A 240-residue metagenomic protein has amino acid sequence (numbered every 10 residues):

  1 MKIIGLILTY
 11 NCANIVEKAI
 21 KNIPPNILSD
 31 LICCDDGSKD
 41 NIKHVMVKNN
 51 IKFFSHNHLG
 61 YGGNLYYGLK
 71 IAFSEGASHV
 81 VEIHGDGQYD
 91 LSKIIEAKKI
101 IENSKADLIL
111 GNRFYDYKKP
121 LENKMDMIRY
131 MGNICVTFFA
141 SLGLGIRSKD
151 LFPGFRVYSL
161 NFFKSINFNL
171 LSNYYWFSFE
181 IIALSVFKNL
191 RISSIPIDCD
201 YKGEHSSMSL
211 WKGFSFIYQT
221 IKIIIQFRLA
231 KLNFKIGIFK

Functional and structural regions predicted by a protein language model:
I3-C12, A19, C34: A conserved hydrophobic helix/loop-capping motif in glycosyltransferases and polysaccharide synthases
C12-I15, S38, Y61: Donor nucleotide-sugar binding loop of glycosyltransferases
N14, N22, G145, N169-K240: Hydrophobic helical membrane-anchoring modules
K21-S29: Short, acidic, metal-binding catalytic loop of nucleotide-sugar glycosyltransferases
D35-K43, G87: A conserved acidic beta->alpha catalytic loop
I42, S92-I94, I181: Acidic donor-diphosphate engagement hotspot in glycosyltransferases and nucleotidyltransferases that stabilizes
N57-L59, G63-I71, L91-L171, Y175 (+2 more regions): Acceptor/aglycone-binding surface of glycosyltransferases and processive sugar-polymer synthases
A77-D86: Short beta-strand-to-loop acidic/aromatic patch adjacent to the donor-nucleotide binding site
